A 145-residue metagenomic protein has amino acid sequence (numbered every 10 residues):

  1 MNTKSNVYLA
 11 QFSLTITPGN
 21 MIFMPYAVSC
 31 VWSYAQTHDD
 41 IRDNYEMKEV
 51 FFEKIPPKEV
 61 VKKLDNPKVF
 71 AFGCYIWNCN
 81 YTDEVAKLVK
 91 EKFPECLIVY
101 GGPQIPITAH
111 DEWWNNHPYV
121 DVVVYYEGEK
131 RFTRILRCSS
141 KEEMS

Functional and structural regions predicted by a protein language model:
M1-N2: Basic/polar N-terminal segments that are highly enriched at the extreme N-terminus, encompassing both cleavable
S5-G19, V69: Nucleotide-activated donor-dependent transferases that construct or modify glycoconjugates
V7-A10, Y34, D83-L88: Short charge-dense sequence patches
L9-F12, D40, D65-N66, E112: A short alpha-helix capping/helix-coil boundary motif
I16-S29: Glycine- and acidic-residue-enriched helix-capping/strand-helix junction motifs
Y26, C30, E127-K130: A general alpha-helical scaffold signature found inside nucleotide-binding enzyme cores
C30-Y45: Short helix-loop-beta junction
E46-S145: Glycine-rich beta-alpha loop elements in corrinoid/cobalamin-binding modules across cobalamin-dependent enzymes
